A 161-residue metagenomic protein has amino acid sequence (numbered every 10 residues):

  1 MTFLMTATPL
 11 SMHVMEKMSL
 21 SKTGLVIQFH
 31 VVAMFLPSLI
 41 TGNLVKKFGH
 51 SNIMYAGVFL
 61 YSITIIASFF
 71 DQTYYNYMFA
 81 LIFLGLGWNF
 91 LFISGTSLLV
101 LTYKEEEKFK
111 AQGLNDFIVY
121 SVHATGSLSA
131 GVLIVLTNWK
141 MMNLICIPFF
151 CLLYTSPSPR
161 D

Functional and structural regions predicted by a protein language model:
T6-S21: Short amphipathic helix-loop junctions that connect adjacent transmembrane helices in Major Facilitator Superfamily/SLC
L20-G24, G113: Small-residue hotspots at the loop-to-helix junctions and early N-terminal turns of transmembrane alpha-helices
P37-G49: Helix-to-loop junctions at the C-terminal end of transmembrane segments in multipass secondary transporters
I53-I66: Structural signature of the two symmetry-related core transmembrane helices
L91-Y103: Intracellular juxtamembrane helix-capping segments at the cytosolic ends of symmetry-related transmembrane helices
F109-I134: A late C-terminal transmembrane helix in Major Facilitator Superfamily
V132-F149: A membrane-interface helix-boundary motif in multi-pass transporters
Y154-D161: Conserved small/polar residues in nucleotide/adenosyl-binding loops
